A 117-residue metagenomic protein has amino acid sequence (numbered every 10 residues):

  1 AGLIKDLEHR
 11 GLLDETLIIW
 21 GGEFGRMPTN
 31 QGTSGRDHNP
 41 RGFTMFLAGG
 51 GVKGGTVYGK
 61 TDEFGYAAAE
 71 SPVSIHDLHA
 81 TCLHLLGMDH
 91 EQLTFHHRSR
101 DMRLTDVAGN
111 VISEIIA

Functional and structural regions predicted by a protein language model:
A1-A117: Ligand-binding pockets and gating/stacking loops
